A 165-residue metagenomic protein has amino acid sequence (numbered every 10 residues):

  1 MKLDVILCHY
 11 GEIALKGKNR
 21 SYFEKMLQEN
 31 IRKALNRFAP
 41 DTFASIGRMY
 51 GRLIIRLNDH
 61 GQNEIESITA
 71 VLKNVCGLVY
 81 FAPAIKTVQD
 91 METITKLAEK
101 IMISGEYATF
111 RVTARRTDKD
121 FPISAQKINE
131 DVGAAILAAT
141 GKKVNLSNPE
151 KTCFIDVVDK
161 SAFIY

Functional and structural regions predicted by a protein language model:
M1-Y165: RNA-binding accessory domains that recognize and position tRNA/RNA substrates
